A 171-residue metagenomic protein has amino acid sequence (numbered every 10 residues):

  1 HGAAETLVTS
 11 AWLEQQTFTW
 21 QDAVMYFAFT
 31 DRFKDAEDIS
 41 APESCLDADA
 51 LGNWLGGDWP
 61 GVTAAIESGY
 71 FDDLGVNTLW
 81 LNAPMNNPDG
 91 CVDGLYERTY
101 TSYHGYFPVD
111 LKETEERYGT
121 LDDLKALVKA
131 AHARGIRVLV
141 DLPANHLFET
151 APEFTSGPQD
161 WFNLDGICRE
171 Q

Functional and structural regions predicted by a protein language model:
H1-F18: Extended acidic/polar, glycine-enriched regions that form or flank non-catalytic beta-rich accessory modules
T17-T19, A23, D31-Q171: Substrate-binding/active-site clefts of carbohydrate-active enzymes
